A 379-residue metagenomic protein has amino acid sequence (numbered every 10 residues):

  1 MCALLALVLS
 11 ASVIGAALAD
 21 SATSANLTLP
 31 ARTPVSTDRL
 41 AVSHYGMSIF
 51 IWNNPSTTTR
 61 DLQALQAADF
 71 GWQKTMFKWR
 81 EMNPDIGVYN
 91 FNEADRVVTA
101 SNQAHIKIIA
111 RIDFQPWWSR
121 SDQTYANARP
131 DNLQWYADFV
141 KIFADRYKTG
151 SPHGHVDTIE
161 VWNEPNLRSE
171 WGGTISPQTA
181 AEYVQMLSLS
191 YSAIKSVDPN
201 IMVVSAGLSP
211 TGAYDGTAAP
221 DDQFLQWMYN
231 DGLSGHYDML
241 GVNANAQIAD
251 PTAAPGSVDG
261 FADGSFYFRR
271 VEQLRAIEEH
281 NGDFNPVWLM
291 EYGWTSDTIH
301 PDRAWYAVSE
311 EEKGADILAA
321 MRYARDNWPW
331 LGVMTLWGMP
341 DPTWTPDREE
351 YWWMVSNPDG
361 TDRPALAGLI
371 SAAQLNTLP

Functional and structural regions predicted by a protein language model:
A3-S12: Bacterial N-terminal signal peptides
I14-A25: Sec-dependent signal peptide cleavage junction
T23-G71, M76-K78: Boundary/entry segment of secreted carbohydrate-active catalytic domains
L27-A31, P152, E160, P165 (+4 more regions): Aromatic-rich peripheral "rim/lid" segments of glycoside hydrolase catalytic domains that contact and position glycan
D38, V42, L133, A137-V140 (+4 more regions): Noncatalytic carbohydrate-binding groove/subsite architecture in carbohydrate-active enzymes
T57-T58, A94, D221: Amphipathic coiled-coil/heptad-repeat helices and related helical stalk/stem segments that mediate oligomerization
A64-A213, Q247, W294-H300, W337-P346: Substrate-binding cleft and catalytic face of glycoside hydrolase catalytic domains, especially the flexible beta-alpha
